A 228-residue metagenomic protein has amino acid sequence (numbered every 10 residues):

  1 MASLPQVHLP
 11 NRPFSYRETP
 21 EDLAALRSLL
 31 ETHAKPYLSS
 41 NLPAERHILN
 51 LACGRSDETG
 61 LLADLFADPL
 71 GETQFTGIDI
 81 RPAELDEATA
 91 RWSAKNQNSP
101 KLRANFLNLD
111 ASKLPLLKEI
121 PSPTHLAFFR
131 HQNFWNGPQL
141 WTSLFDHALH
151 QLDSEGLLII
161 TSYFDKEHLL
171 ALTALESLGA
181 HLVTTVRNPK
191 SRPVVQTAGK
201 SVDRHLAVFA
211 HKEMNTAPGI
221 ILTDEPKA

Functional and structural regions predicted by a protein language model:
M1-N41: Class I SAM-dependent methyltransferase Rossmann-like catalytic core, especially the SAM/SAH-binding loop
E45-G54: Conserved class I S-adenosyl-L-methionine
D57-N108, S112-K113: Class I SAM-dependent methyltransferase SAM/SAH-binding core
L116-A127: A short acidic, Gly/Pro-enriched loop at the edge of an enzyme's catalytic core that lines a small-molecule cofactor
H125-Q139: A short SAM/SAH-binding and catalytic strip from SAM-dependent methyltransferases
W141-S154: A short glycine-rich, Lys/Arg-flanked "PGG" loop and its adjoining helix->strand segment in the class I
E155-Y163: Conserved beta-strand signature within the Rossmann-like core of class I S-adenosyl-L-methionine
S177-A228: Class I S-adenosyl-L-methionine
